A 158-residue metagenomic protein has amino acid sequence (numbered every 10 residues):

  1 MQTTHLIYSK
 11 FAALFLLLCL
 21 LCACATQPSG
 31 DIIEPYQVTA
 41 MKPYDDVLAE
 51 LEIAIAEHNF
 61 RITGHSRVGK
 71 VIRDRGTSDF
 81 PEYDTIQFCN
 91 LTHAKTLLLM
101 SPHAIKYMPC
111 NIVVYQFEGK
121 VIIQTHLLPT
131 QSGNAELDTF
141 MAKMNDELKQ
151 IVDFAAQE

Functional and structural regions predicted by a protein language model:
Q2-A12: Bacterial N-terminal signal peptides that target proteins for export
L21-A23: C-terminal motif of bacterial Sec signal peptides marking the signal peptidase cleavage site
A25-Q27: Bacterial signal peptide processing site
M41-R61: Amphipathic alpha-helical segments
V47, L51, V68, F140 (+1 more regions): Stable alpha-helical elements in mature extracytoplasmic
E57-H58, T63-C110: Compact, glycine-rich, soluble single-domain proteins
M108-N134: Beta-strand/loop substructures that line and gate deep hydrophobic ligand-binding cavities in soluble
L128-E158: C-terminal partner/receptor-binding element of secreted or periplasmic proteins
